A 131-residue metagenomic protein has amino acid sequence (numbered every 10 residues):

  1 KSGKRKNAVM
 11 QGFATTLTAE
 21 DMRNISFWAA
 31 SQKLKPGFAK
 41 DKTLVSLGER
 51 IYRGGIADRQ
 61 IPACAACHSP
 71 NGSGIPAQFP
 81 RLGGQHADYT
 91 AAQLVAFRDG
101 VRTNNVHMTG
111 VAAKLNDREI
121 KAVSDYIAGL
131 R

Functional and structural regions predicted by a protein language model:
K1-K40, P76-R81, D99-R131: Axial heme c-ligation environment in periplasmic c-type cytochrome domains
K6-V9, D21-M22, L44-L47, A63 (+3 more regions): Stable alpha-helical elements in mature extracytoplasmic
I25, I61-P70, V123: The canonical Cys-X-X-Cys-His
S31-A57: Electrostatic cytochrome c docking/interface patches
R53-A65, A77-A92: Sequence context surrounding c-type heme c attachment/ligation sites in exported
S73: Walker A/P-loop
